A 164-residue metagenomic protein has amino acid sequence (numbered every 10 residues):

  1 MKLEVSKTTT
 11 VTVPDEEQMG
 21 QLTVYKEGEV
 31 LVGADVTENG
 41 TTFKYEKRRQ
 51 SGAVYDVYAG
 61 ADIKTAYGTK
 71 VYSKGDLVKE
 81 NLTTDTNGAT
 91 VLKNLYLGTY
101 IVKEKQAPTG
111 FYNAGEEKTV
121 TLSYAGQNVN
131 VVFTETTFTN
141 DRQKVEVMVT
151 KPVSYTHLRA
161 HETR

Functional and structural regions predicted by a protein language model:
M1-R159, R164: Solvent-exposed loop/turn and edge beta-strand elements of beta-rich ligand-binding domains
